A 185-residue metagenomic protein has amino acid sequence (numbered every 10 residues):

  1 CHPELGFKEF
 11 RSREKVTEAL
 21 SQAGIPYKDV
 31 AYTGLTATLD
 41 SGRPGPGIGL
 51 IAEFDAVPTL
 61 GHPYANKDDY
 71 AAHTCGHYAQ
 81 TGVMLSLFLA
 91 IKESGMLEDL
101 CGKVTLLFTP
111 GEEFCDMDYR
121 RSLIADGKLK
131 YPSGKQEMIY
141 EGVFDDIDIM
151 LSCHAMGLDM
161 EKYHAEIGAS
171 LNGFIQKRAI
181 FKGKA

Functional and structural regions predicted by a protein language model:
C1-T74, Y78-T105: Acidic/His- and Gly-rich active-site-bordering loop/insert found across diverse amide/peptide-bond hydrolases
Y64-A72, Y78, E98-A185: Histidine/acidic-residue-rich, glycine-tolerant segments that coordinate divalent metal ions
